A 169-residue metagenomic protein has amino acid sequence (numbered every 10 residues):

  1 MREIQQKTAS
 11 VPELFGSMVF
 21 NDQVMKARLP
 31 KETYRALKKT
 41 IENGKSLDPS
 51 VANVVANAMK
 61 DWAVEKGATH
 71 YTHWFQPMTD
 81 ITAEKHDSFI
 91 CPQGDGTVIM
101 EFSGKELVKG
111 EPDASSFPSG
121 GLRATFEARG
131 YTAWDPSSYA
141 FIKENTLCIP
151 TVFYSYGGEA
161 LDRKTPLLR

Functional and structural regions predicted by a protein language model:
M1-P12: Short, compositionally biased "basic patch" segments
P12-D135: Active-site core of metal-dependent hydrolases
R129-R169: N-terminal hydrophobic targeting/anchoring segments and the immediately downstream early-domain regions of hydrolases
